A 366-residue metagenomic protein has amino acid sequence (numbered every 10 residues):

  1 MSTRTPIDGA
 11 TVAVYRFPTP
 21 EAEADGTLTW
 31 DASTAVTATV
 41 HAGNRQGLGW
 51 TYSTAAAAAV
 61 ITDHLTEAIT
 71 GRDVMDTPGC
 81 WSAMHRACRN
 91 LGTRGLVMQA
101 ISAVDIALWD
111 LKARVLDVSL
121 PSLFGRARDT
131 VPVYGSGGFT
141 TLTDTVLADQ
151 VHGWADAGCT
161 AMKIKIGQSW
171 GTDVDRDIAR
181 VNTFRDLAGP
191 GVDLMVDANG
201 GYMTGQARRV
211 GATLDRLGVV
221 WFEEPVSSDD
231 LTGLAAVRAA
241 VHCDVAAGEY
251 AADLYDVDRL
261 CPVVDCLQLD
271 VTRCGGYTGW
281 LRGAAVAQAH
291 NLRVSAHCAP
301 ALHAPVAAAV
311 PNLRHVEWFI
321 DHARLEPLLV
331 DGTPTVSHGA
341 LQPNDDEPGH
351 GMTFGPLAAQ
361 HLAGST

Functional and structural regions predicted by a protein language model:
M1-E67, G71, H361-T366: N-terminal basic, low-complexity leaders that serve as flexible interaction/assembly modules and, when applicable, as
S2-T19, S33, S295-T366: Flexible C-terminal active-site loop/helix
T11, V40-H41, R45-L116: Metal- or metallocofactor-binding catalytic centers and their adjacent structured scaffolds across diverse enzyme
N44, L65, V104, D117 (+7 more regions): Conserved, mostly hydrophobic/aromatic
A59, A212, G218, D229-A340: Shared catalytic-loop signature of beta/alpha-barrel
D105-T141: Glycine-rich, aromatic-flanked loop segments that form ligand/cofactor-binding clefts across common enzyme folds
T130-A236, A240-V241: Metal-dependent enolase-superfamily TIM-barrel catalytic cores that perform enediolate-based chemistry
